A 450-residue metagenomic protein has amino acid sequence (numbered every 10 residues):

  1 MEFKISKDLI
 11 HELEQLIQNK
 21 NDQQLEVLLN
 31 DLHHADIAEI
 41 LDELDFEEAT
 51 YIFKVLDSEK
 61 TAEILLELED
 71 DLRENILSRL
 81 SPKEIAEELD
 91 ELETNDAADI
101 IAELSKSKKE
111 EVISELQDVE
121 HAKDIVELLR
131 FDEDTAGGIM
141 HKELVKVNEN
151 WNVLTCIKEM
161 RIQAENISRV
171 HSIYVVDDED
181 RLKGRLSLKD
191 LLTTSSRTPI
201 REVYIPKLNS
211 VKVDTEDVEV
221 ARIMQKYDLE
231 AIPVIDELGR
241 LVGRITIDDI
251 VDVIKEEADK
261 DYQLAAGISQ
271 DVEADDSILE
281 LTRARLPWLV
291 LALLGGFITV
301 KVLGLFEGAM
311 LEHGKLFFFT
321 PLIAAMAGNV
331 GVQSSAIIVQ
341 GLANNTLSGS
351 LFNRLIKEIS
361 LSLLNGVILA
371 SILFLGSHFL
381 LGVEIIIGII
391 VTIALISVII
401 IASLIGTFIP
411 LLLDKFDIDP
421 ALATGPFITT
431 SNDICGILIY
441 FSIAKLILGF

Functional and structural regions predicted by a protein language model:
M1-I268: Hydrophobic packing positions in regular secondary-structure scaffolds
D45, K123, N166, E280 (+2 more regions): Alpha-helical protein-protein interaction elements
K108, V112, D124, I396-I400 (+2 more regions): Mid-bilayer segments of alpha-helical transmembrane spans in multi-pass integral membrane proteins that mediate
V211, S431-L438: Cytosolic juxtamembrane regulatory segments of multi-pass membrane proteins
T246, T429-N432: Ser/Thr-centric signal marking residues that sit in or immediately flank functional binding/regulatory motifs
A258-L404, F408-L422, P426-T430, I439-F450: Alpha-helical transmembrane segments and their membrane-interface boundaries that form or gate the permeation pathway
